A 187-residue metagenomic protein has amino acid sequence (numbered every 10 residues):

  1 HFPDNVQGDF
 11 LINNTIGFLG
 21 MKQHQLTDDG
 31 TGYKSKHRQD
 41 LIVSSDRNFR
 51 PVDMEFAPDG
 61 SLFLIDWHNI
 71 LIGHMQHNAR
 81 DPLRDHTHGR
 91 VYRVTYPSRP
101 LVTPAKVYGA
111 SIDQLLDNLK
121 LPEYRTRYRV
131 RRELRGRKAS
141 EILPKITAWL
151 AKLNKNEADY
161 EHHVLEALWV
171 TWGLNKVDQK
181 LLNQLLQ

Functional and structural regions predicted by a protein language model:
H1-L115, E133-R135: Beta-propeller domains with acidic blade repeats across secreted/periplasmic ectodomains and cytosolic WD/CNH propellers
V6-N14, F18, K152, A158-V164 (+2 more regions): Beta-propeller domains
G17-G20, T126, I142: Short phosphate-engaging motifs
D40-D46, H77-P82, D117-P122, K155-A158 (+2 more regions): Short, contiguous acidic/charged loop-to-helix segments that flank catalytic cores in large enzymes
Y96-R99, Y124, A139, A151: Non-catalytic alpha-helical coupling and interface elements of nucleotide-dependent molecular machines and regulators
V102-A105, R125-A139, E161-K176, K180-Q187: Structural detector for internal amphipathic alpha-helices that build alpha-solenoid repeat scaffolds
V107-D117, A139-N154, N175-L186: Amphipathic alpha-helical scaffolding segments comprising HEAT/armadillo-like alpha-solenoid repeats
S111, L115, E123, Y160-H162: Intrinsic-disorder/low-complexity, polar/charged segments
